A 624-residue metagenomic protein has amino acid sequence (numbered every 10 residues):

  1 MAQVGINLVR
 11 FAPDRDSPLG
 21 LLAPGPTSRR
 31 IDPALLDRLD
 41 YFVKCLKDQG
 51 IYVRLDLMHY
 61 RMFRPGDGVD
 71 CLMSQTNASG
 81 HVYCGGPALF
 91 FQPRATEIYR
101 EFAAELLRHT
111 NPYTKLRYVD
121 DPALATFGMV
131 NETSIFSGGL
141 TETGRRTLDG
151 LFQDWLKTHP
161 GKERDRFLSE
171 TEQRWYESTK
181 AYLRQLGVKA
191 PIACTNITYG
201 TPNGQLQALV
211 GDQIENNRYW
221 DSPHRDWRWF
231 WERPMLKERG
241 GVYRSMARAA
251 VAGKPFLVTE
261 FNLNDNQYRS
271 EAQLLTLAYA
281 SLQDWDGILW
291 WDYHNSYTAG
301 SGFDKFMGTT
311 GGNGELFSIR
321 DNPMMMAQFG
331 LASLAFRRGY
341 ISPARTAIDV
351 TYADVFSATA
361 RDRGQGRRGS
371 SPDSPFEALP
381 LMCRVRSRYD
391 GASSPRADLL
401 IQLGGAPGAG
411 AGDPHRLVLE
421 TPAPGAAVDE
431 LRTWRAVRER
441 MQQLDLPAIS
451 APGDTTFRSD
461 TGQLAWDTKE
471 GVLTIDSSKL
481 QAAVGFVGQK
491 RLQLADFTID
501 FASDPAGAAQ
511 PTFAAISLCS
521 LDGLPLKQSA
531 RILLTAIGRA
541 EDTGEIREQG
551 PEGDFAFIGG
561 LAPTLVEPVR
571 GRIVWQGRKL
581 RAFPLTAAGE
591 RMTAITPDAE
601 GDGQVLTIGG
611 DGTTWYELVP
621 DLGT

Functional and structural regions predicted by a protein language model:
M1-G211: Active-site mouth of glycoside hydrolases
L46, W175-P191, Y199-D221, F230-S394: Catalytic-core region of carbohydrate-active enzymes that cleave or remodel glycosidic bonds
N111-Y113, D121, D467, T586 (+1 more regions): Acidic/polar residues at beta-strand termini and the immediately following turn/coil
I135-G138, P223-R225, D542-G544: Short, solvent-exposed loop/turn elements at domain surfaces
S222-E232, R547-D554: Flexible internal linker/loop segments at domain or repeat junctions
A327, S333-L334, R338-P584, G601: Long, low-hydrophobicity ectodomains and other hydrophilic envelope-associated domains
G589-T596: Surface-exposed loop/edge segments in extracytoplasmic proteins
D602-T624: C-terminal beta-strand-rich structural cap/linker in extracellular carbohydrate-active enzymes
